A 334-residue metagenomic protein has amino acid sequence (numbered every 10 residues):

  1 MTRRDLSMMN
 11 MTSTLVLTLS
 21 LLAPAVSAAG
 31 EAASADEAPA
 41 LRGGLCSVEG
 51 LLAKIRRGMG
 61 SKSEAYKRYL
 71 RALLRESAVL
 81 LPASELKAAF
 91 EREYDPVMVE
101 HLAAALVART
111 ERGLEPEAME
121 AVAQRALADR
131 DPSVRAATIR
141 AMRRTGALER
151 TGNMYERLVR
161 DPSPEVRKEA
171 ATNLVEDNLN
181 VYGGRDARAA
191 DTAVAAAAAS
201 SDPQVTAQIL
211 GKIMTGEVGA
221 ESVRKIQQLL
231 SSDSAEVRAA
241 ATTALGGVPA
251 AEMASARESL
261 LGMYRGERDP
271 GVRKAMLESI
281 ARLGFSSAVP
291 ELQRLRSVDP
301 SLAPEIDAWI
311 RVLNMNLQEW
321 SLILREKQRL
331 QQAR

Functional and structural regions predicted by a protein language model:
T12-P24: Bacterial N-terminal signal peptides
S27-L86, Y94-V97, A103: N-terminal leader/linker segments that initiate helical-solenoid repeat arrays
L41-R57, V79-E91, R112-A126, A147-R160 (+5 more regions): Amphipathic alpha-helical scaffolding segments comprising HEAT/armadillo-like alpha-solenoid repeats
G60-E64, D95-V97, P132-S133, P164-E165 (+6 more regions): Alpha-helix N-cap/helix-start positions at coil->helix boundaries
E64-R68, P96, E100-A104, A136-A137 (+5 more regions): Alpha-solenoid HEAT/ARM repeat scaffold
L74-A78, L106, T110-L114, M142 (+8 more regions): Alpha-solenoid repeat junctions
G211-M214, A235, A239-R265: Alpha-helical adaptor scaffolds
S297-R334: Terminal, low-structured helical/coil segments at or just beyond the last alpha-helical repeat
